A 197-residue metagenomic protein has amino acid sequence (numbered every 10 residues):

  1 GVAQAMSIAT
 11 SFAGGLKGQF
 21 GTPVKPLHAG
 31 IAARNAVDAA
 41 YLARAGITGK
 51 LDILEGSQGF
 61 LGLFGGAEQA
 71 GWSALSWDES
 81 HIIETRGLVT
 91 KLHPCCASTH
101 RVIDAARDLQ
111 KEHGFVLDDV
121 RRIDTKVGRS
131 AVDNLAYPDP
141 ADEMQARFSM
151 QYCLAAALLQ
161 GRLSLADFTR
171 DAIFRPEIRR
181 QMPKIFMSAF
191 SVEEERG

Functional and structural regions predicted by a protein language model:
V2-A5: Small-residue helix-packing motif on alpha-helices
I8-L16: Flexible glycine/proline-rich, aromatic-decorated loop/lid segments
K17, G21-R34, Y41-G197: Terminal-appendage/accessory-domain detector
